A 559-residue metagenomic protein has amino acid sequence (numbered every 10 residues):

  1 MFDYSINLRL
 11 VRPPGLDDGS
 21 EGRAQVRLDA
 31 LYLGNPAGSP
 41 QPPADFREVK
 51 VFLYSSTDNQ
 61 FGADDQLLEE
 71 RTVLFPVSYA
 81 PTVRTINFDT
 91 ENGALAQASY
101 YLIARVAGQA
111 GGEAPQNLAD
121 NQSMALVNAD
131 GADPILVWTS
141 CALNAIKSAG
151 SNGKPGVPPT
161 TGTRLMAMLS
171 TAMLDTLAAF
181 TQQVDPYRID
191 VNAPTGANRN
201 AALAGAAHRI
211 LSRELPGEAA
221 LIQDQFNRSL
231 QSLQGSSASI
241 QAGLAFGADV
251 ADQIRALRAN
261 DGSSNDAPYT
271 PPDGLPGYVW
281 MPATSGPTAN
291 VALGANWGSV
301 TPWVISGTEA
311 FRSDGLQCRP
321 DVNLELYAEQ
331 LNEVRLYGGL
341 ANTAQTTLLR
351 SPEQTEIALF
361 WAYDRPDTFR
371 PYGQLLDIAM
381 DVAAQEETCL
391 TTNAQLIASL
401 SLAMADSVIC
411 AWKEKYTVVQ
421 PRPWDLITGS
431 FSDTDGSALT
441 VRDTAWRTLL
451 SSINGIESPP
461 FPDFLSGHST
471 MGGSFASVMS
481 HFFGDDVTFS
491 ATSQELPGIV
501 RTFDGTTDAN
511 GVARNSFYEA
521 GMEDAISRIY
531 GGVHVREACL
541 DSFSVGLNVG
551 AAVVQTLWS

Functional and structural regions predicted by a protein language model:
M1-D130: Extracellular/luminal regions of secreted and cell-surface proteins that mediate adhesion/ECM remodeling
D130-S559: Acidic/polar surface patches and capping/hinge elements
